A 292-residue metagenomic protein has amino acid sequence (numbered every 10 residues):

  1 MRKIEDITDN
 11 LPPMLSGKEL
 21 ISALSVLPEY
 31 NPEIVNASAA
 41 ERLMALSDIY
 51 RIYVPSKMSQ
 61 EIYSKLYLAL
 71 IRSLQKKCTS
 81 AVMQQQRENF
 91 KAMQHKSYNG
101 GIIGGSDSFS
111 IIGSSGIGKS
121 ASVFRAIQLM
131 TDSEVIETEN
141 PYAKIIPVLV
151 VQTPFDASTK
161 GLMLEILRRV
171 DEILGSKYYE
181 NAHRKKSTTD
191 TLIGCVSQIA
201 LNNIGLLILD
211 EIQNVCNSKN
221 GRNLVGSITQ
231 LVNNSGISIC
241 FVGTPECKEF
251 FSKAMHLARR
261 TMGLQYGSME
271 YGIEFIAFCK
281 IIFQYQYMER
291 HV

Functional and structural regions predicted by a protein language model:
M1-G105: A short, basic N-terminal segment
Y63, Q75-Q94, G100-G104, A143 (+4 more regions): Mid-core helix/loop region of P-loop NTP-binding domains shared across ATPases and GTPases
K65, S122-A126, G161-R169, S227 (+2 more regions): Alpha-helical scaffold elements adjacent to nucleotide-binding pockets in ATP/GTP-utilizing enzyme cores
Y98-F124: Walker A/P-loop nucleotide-binding motif
S106-S110, V148, L206: Residue-level preference for the first positions of well-ordered beta-strands
L129-P141, E172-G175: Post-Walker A helix-loop "phosphate-sensing" segment adjacent to the P-loop in P-loop NTPases
E134-P154: Conserved catalytic segments around the Walker B and adjacent sensor/switch elements of P-loop NTPase domains
V196, C216, G226-V292: The catalytic "switch" region of P-loop NTPases
